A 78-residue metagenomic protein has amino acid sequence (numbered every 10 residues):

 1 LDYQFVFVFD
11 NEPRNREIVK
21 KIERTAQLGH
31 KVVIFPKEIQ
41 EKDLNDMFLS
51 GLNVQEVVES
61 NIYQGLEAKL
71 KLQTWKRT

Functional and structural regions predicted by a protein language model:
L1-T78: TOPRIM fold recognition
